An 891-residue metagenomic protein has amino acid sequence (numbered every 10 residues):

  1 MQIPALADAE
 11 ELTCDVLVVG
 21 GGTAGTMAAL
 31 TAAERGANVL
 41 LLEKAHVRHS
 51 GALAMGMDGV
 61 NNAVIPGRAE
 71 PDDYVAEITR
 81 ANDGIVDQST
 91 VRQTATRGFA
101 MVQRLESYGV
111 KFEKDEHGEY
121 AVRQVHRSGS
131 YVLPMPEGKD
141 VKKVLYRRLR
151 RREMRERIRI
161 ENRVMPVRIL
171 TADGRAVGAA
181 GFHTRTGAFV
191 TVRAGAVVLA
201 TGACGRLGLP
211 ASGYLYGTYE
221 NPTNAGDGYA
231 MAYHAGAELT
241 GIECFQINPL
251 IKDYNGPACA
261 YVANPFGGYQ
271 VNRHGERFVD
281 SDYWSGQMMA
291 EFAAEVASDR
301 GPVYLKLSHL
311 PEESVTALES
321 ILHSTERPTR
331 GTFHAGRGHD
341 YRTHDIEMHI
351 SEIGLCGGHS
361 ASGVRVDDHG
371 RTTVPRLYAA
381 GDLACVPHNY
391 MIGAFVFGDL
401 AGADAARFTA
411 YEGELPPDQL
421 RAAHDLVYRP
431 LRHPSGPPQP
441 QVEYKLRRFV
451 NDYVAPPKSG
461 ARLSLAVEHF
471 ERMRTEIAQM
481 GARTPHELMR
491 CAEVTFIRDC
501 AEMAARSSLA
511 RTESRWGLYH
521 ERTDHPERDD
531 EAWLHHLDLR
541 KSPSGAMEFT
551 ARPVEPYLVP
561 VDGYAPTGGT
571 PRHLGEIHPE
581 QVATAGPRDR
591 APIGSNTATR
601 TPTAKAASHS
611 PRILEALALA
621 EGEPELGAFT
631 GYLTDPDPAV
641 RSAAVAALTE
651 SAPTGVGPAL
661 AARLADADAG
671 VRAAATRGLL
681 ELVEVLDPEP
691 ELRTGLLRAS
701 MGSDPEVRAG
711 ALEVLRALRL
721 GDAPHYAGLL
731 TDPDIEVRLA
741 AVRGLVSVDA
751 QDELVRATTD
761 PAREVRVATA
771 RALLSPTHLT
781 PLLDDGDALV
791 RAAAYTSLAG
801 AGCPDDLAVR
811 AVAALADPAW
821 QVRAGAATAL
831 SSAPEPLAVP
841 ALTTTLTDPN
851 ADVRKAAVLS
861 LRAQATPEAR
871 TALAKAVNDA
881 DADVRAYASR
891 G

Functional and structural regions predicted by a protein language model:
Q2-T13, R35-A37, H46-R48, R104 (+7 more regions): Glycine- and aromatic-enriched mobile tails/lids
V16-L40: N-terminal Rossmann-like FAD-binding beta1-loop-alpha1 element of flavoenzymes
L17-V19, V192-G202: Short hydrophobic core segments
H49, M101, E106-R193, A203-P210 (+4 more regions): Conserved redox-cofactor binding core of oxidoreductases
L199-P257, M391-D404: Glycine-rich loop(s) and the adjacent beta-strand/alpha-helix scaffold that form part
M231, A237-E347, D404, F408: An anion/pyrophosphate-binding glycine-rich loop and adjacent beta-alpha core in soluble alpha-beta enzymes
A598-P602, G622-Y632, P653-A665, V685-A699 (+6 more regions): Amphipathic alpha-helical scaffolding segments comprising HEAT/armadillo-like alpha-solenoid repeats
A607-H609, P638-A639, A669-G670, P705-E706 (+6 more regions): Alpha-helix N-cap/helix-start positions at coil->helix boundaries
